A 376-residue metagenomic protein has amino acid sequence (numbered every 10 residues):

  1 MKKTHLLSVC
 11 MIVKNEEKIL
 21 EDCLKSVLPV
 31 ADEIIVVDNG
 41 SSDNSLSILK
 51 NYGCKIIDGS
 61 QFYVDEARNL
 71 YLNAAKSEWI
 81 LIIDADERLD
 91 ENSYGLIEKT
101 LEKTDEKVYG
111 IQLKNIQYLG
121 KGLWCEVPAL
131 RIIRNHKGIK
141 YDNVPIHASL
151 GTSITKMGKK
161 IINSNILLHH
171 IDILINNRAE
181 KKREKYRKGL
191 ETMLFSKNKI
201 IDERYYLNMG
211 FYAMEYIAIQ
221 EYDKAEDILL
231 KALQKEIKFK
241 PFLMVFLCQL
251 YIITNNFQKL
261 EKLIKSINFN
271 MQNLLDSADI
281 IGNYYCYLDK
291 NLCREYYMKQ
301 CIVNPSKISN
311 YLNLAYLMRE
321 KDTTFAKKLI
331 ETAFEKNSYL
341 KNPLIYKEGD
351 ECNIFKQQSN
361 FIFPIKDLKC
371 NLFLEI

Functional and structural regions predicted by a protein language model:
H5-S8: Cell-envelope/extracellular polymer assembly enzymes that use nucleotide-activated donors
C10-V30: Short, well-formed alpha-helical segments that are part of the catalytic scaffolds of diverse glycosyltransferases
K18-E21, D43-Y52, N92: Acidic helix N-cap motif at the loop->helix transition within catalytic regions of sugar-transfer enzymes
S26, D38-S47, Q61, D84: A conserved acidic beta->alpha catalytic loop
D32, L46-A74: Conserved donor nucleotide-binding strand/loop of the catalytic core
D65-L72, E78, I83, L89-Q220 (+1 more regions): Catalytic-site signature of metal-activated, phosphate-bearing donor transferases, centered on the GT-A/GT-A-like
R204-L207, P241-F242, L275-D276, S309 (+1 more regions): Start-of-helix register in tetratricopeptide repeats
Y212, F246-L247, I280-I281, N313-L314 (+1 more regions): Structural register within alpha-helical repeat arrays
